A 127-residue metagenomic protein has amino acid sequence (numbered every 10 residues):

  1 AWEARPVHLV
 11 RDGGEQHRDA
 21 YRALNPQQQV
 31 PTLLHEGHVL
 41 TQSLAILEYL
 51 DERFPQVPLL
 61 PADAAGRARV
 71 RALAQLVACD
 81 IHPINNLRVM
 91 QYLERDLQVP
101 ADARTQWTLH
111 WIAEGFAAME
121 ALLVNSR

Functional and structural regions predicted by a protein language model:
A1-Q106: GST-like domain detector, emphasizing the conserved glutathione-binding G-site in the N-terminal thioredoxin-like
V30, L122-R127: Cytochrome P450 catalytic-domain "roof"
T105-V124: Amphipathic alpha-helical packing segments from all-alpha helical-bundle domains
